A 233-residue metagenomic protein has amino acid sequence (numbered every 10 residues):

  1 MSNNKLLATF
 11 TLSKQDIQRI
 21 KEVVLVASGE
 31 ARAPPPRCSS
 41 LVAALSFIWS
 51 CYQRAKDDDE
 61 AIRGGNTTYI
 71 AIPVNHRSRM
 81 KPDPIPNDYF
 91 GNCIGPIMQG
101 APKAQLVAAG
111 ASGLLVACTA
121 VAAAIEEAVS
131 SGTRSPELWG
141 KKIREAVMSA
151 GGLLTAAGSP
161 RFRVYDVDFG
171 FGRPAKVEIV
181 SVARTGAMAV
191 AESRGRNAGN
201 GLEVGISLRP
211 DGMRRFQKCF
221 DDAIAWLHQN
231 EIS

Functional and structural regions predicted by a protein language model:
M1-S233: Acyl-CoA-dependent O-acyltransferases
